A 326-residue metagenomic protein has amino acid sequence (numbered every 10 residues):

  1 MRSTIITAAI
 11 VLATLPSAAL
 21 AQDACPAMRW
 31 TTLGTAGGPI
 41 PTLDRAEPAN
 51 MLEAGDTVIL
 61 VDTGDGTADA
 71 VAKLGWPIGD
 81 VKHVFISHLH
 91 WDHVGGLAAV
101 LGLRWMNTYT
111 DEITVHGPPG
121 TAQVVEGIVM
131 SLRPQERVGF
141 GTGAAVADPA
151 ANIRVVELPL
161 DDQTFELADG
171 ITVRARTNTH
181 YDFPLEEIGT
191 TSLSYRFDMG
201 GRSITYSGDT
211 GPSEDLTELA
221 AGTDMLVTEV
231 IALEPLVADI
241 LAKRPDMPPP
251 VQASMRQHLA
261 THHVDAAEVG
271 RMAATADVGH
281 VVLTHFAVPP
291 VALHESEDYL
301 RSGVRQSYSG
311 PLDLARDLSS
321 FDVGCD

Functional and structural regions predicted by a protein language model:
M1-T7: Bacterial N-terminal signal peptides that target proteins for export
A8-A9, A19: Cleavable N-terminal signal peptides
L12, H88-W91, A260, V291: Short N-terminal micro-motifs specific to bacterial/archaeal maturation and metal-cluster initiation sites
T14-A18: N-terminal signal peptide c-region/cleavage motif recognized by signal peptidases
Q22-T205, E295-D326: Binuclear metal-dependent hydrolase catalytic cores
T190-S194, G200-S203, G211-P311, A315: Cap/insert and terminal regions of metallo-dependent hydrolase folds
